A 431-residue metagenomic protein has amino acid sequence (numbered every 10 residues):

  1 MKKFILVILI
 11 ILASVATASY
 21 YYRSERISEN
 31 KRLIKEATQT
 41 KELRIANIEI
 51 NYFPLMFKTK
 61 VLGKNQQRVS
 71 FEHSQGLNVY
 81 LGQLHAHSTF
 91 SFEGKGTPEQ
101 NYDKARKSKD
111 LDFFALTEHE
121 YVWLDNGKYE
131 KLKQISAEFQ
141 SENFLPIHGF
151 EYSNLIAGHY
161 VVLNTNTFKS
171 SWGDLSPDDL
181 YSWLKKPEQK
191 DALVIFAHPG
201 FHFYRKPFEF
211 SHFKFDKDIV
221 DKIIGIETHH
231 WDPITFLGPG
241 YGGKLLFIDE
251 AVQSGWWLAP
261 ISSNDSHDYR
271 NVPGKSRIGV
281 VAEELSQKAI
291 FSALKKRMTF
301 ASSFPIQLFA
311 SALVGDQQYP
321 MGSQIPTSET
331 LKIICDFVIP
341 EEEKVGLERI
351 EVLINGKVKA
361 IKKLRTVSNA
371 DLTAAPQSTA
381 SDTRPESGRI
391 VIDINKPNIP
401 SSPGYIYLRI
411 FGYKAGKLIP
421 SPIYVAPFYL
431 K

Functional and structural regions predicted by a protein language model:
M1-L12: N-terminal Sec-pathway targeting helices
I11-Y22: Hydrophobic alpha-helical membrane-insertion segments, chiefly the h-region of N-terminal signal peptides
Y20-K431: Extended, charged catalytic domains and RNA/DNA-binding interfaces, predominantly in divalent-metal-using enzymes
